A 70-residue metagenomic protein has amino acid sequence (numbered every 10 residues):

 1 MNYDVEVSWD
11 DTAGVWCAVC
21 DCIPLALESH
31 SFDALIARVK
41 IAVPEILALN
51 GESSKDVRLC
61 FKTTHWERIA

Functional and structural regions predicted by a protein language model:
M1-E6, T12, I23, D33-A70: Short, charged, surface-exposed hinge/linker loops at domain edges that act as mobile lids or interdomain connectors
G14-W16: Hydrophobic residues embedded in beta-strands of well-ordered beta-sheets
